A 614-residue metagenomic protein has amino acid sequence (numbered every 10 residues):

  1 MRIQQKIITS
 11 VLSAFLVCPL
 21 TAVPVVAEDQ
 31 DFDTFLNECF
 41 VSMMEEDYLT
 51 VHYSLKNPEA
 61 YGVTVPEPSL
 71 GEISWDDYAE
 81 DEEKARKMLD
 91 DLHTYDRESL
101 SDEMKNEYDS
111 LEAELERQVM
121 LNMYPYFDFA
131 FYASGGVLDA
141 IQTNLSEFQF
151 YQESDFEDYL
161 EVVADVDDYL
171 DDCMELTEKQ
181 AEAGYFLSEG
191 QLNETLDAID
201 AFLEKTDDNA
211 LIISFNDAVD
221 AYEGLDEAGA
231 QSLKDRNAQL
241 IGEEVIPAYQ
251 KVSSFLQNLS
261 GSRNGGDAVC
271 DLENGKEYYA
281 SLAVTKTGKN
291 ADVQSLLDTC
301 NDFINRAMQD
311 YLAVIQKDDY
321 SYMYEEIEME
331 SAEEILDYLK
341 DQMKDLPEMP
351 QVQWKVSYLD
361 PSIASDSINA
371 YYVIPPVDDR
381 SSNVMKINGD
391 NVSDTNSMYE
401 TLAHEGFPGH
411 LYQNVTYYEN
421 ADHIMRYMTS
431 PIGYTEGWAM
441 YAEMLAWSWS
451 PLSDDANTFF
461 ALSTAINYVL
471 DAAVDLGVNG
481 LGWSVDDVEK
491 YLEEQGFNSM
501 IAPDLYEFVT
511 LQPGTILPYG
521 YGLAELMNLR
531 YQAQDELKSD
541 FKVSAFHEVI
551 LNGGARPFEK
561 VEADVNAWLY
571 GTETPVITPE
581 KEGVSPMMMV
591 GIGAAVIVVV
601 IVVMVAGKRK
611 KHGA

Functional and structural regions predicted by a protein language model:
M1-V11: Bacterial N-terminal signal peptides that target proteins for export
Q4, V23, V590-A595, G607: Absolute N-terminal positional cue centered near the fourth residue
Q5-I7, D535, K581-G583, M589 (+1 more regions): Intrinsic disorder/low-complexity segments enriched in polar/small residues
I7, T21-A22, V596, I601: Generic short amphipathic/hydrophobic targeting helices enriched at N-termini, encompassing Sec-type signal peptides
S10-P19: Bacterial N-terminal signal peptides
C18-D31, K581-M587, A606-R609: Sec-dependent signal peptide cleavage junction
E28-E582, G591-A595, V600: N-terminal maturation segment of proteins
V600-A614: C-terminal membrane-anchoring or membrane-association module
